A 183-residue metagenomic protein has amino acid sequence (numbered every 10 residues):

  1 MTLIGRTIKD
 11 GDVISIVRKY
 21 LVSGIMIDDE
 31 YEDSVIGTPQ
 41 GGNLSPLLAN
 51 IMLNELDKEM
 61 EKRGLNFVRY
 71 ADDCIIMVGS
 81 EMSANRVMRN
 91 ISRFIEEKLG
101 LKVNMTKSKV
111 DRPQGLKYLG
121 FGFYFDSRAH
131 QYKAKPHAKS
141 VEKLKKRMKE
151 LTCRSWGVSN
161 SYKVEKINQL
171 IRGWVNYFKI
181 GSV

Functional and structural regions predicted by a protein language model:
M1-K117: Conserved polymerase palm-domain catalytic core
R18, V22, K98-K166, L170-R172: A conserved non-catalytic segment of reverse transcriptases and RNA-directed RNA polymerases corresponding to the late
V175: An acidic, glycine-/histidine-flanked metal-binding catalytic module
F178-V183: Conserved nucleotidyltransferase catalytic core and NTase-mimicking acidic/glycine-rich helix/loop elements in nucleic
